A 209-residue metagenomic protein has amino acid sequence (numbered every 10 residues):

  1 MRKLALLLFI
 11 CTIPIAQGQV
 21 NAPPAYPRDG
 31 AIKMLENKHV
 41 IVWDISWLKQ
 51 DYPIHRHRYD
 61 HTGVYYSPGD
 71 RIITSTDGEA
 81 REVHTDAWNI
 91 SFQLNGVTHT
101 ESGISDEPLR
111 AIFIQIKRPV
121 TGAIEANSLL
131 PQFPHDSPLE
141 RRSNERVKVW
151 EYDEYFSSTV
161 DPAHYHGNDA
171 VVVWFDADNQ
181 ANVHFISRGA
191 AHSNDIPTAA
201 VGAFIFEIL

Functional and structural regions predicted by a protein language model:
K3-A16: Sec-dependent N-terminal signal peptides
Q19-H39, L130-S137: Short N-terminal segments immediately surrounding and downstream of signal-peptide cleavage
A31-H55: Mature N-terminal segment immediately following signal peptide/propeptide cleavage in secreted/periplasmic
L35-H39, D77-N95, D178-H192: Short acidic-glycine-tyrosine-enriched beta hairpin
Q50-G63, D86-A87, S157-V171: A short beta-loop-beta micro-motif enriched in histidine and acidic residues
R58-T76, Y165-A181: Glycine- and acidic-residue-biased ligand/ion/polar-headgroup-sensing regions
P68, G96-R118, N168, S187-L209: Ligand-binding loop in jelly-roll beta-barrel domains
S102-K148, D153: Surface-exposed beta-loop interaction hotspot
